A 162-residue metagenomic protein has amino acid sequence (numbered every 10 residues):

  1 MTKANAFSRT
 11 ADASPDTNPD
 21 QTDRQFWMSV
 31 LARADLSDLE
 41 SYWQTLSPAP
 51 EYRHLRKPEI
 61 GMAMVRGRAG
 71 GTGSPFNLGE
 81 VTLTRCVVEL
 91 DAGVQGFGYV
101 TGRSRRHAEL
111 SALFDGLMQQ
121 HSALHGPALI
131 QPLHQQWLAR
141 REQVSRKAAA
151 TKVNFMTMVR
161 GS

Functional and structural regions predicted by a protein language model:
M1-S47: Charge-rich, low-complexity N-terminal segments
D12, D16, T82-V87, A128: N-proximal short alpha-helices
D20, R24, S47, Q119-S162: Cysteine/selenocysteine-centered motifs that mediate thiol-based redox chemistry or coordinate metal-sulfur cofactors
R33, T82-T84, S104-H107: Generic alpha-helical scaffold signal
L36-S37, A49-Y52, A123: A general structural signal for well-ordered secondary-structure junctions
Y42-A92, F97-G98: Structured beta-strand/loop patches that form or line metal/cofactor-binding pockets in enzymes
A92-Q131: A hydrophobic, small-residue-rich beta->alpha segment in the mid-to-C-terminal subdomain of diverse proteins
